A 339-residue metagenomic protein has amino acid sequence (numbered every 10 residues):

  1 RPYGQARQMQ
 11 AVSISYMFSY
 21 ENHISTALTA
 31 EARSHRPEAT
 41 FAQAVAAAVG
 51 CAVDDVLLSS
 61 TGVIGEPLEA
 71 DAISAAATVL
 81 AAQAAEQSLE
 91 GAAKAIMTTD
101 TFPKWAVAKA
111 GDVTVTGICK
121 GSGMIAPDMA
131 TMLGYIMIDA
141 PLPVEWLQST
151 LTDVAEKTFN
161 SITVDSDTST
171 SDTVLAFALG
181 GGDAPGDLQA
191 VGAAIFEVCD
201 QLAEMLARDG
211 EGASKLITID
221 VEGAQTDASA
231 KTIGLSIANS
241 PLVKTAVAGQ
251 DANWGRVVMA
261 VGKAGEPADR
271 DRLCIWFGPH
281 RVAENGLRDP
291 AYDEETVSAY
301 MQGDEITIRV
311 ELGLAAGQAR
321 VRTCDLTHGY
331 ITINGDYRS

Functional and structural regions predicted by a protein language model:
R1-G4, A11, S15, S25-T40 (+1 more regions): A structural signal for small-residue-enriched, beta-sheet-centric alpha/beta enzyme cores and oligomeric scaffold folds
